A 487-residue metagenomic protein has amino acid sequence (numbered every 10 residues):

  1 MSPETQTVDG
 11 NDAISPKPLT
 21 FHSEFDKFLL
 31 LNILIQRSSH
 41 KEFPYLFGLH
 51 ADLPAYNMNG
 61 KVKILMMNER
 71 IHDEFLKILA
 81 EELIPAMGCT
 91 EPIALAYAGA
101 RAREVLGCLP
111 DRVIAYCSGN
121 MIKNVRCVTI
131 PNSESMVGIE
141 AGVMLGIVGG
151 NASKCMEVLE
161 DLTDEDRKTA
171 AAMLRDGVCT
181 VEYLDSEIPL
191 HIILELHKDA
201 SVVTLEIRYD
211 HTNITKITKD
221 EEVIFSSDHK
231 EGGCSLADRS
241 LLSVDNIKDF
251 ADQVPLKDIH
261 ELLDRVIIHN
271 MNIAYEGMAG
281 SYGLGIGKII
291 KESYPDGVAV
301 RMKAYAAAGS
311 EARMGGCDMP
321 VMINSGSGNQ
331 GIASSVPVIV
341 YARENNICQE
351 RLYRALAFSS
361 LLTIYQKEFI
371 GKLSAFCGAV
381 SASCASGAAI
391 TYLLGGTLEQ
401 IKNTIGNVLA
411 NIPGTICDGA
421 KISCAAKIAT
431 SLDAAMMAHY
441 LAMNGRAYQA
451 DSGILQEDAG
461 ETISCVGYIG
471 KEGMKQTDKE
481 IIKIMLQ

Functional and structural regions predicted by a protein language model:
M67-L76, L109-I122, G297-G316, Q349-Q366 (+1 more regions): Acidic-glycine-rich active-site phosphate/pyrophosphate-binding loop
P85-R101, M319-S335, G378-S381: Conserved phosphate/anionic-ligand binding catalytic regions in large, soluble enzymes, centered on
M87-T90, N120-N124, V128-P131, Y209-T212 (+3 more regions): A structural signal for small-residue-enriched, beta-sheet-centric alpha/beta enzyme cores and oligomeric scaffold folds
I93-I192, L196: Early transmembrane hairpin of solute transport permeases
A102-V105, P131, Y341-R354, I364-T430 (+1 more regions): Hydrophobic alpha-helical bundle architecture
V137-I139, M144-E157, D161-D166, A170-M173 (+3 more regions): Mobile "lid/hinge" segments at catalytic clefts and subdomain interfaces of large enzymes
R175-G316, I481-Q487: Signature of multi-pass transmembrane helix bundles
